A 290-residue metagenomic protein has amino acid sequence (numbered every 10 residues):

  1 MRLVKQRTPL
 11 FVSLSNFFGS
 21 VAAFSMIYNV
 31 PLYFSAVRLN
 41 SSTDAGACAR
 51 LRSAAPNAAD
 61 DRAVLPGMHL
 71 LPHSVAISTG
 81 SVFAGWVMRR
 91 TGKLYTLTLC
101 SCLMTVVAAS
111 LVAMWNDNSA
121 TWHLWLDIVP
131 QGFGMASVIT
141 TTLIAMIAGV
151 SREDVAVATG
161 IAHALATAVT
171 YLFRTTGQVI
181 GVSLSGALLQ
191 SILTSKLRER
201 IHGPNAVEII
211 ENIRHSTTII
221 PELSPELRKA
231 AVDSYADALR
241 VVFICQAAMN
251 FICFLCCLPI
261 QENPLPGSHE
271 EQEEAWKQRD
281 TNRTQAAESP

Functional and structural regions predicted by a protein language model:
M1-V157: Transmembrane core module of solute transporters
T8, F17, S42-D44, A145-T176 (+1 more regions): C-terminal, well-structured subdomains that either form a transmembrane helix-short loop-helix hairpin in multi-pass
S78, V82, S110-A113, V179-V182 (+4 more regions): Membrane-embedded alpha-helical segments of multi-pass transporters/permeases
R89, D117-T121, Q190-E199, Q261-H269: Transmembrane helix-loop junctions in multipass membrane proteins, especially transporters and channels
K93-T96, A187-A248: A membrane-interface helix-boundary motif in multi-pass transporters
T105, N116-N118, L189-Q190, M249-N250 (+1 more regions): Conserved beta-strand elements of beta-rich interaction domains across eukaryotes, especially beta-propellers
L124-I210, F243-C245: Small-residue-rich alpha-helical segments with characteristic i,i+4
T217-P290: Transmembrane-helix exit segments and adjacent C-terminal regions of multi-pass membrane proteins
